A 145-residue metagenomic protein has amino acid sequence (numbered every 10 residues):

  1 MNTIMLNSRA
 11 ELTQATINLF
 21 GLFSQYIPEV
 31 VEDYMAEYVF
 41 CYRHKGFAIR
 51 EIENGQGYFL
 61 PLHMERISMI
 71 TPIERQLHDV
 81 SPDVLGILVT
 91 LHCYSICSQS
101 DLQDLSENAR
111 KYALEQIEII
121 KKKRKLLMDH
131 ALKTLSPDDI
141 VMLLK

Functional and structural regions predicted by a protein language model:
M1-F23: Charged, compositionally biased non-catalytic regions
N2, E53-G55, V80: Short, functional N-terminal and low-complexity linear motifs
T3-L6, F47, M142: Hydrophobic transmembrane signal anchors and adjacent membrane-proximal interface regions, especially in viral
R9-T16, I27, D33, E65 (+1 more regions): A generic structural signal for ordered alpha-helices
Q14-N18, Q25, E29, A36 (+3 more regions): Polar/charged alpha-helical tracts
L22-R66: Amphipathic, interaction-prone secondary-structure segments
I67, P72-K145: Polybasic, proline/glycine-rich intrinsically disordered low-complexity segments
